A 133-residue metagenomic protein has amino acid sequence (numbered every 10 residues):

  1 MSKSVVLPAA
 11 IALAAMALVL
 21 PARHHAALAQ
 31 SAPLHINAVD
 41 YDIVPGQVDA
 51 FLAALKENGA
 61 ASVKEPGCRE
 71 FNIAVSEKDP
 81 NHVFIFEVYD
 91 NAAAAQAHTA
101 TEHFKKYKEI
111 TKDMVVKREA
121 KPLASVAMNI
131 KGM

Functional and structural regions predicted by a protein language model:
M1-A12: Bacterial N-terminal signal peptides that target proteins for export
S4-V6, A17-L34, N72-K78, K108-M133: Glycine-rich beta-strand-turn "strand-cap" elements at beta-sheet edges
A27-H35, D40-L52, Y89-A92, M128 (+1 more regions): N-proximal accessory regions
L34-D42, N72-T99: Short, well-ordered beta-strand segments in beta-rich or mixed alpha/beta enzyme and ligand-binding folds
Q47-E70, K106-Y107: Short amphipathic alpha-helical segments
A54, A74, H98-T101, I110: Residue-level signal for well-ordered alpha-helical positions
